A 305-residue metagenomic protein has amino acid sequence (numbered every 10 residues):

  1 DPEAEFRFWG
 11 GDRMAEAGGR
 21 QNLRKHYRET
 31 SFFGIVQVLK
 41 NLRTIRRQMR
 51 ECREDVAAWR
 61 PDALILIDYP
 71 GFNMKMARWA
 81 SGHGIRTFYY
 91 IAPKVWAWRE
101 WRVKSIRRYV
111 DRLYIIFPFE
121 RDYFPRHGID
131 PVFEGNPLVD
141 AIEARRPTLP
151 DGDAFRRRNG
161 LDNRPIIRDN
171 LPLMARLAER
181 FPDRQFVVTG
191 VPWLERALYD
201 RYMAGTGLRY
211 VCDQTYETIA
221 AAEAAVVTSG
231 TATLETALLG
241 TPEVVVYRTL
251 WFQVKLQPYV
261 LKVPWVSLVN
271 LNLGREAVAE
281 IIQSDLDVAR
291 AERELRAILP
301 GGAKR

Functional and structural regions predicted by a protein language model:
D1-R305: Nucleotide-activated sugar donor-binding and catalytic core shared by glycosyltransferases and related lipid-linked
